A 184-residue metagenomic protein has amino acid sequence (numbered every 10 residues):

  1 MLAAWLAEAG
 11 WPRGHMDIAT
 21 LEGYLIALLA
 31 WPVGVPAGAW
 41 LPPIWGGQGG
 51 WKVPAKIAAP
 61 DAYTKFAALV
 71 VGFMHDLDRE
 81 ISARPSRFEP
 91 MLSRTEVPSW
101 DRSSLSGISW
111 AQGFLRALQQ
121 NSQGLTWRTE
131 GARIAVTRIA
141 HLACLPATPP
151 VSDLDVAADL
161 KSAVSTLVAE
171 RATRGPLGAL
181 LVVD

Functional and structural regions predicted by a protein language model:
M1-A111, L115-D184: Domain-length accessory/inserted modules outside core catalytic folds
